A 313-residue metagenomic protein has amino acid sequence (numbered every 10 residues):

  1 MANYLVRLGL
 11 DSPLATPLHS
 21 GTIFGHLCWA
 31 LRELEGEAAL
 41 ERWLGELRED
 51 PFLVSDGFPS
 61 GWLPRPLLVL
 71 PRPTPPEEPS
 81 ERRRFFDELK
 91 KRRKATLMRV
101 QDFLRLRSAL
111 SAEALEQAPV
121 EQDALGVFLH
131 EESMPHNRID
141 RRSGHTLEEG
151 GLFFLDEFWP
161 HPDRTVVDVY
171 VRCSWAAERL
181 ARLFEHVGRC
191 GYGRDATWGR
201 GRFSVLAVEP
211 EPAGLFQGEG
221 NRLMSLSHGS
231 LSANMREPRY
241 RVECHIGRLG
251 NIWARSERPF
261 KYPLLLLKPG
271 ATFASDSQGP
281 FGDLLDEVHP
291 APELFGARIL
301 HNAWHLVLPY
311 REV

Functional and structural regions predicted by a protein language model:
M1-V313: Conserved active-site/ligand-binding neighborhood in enzyme cores
